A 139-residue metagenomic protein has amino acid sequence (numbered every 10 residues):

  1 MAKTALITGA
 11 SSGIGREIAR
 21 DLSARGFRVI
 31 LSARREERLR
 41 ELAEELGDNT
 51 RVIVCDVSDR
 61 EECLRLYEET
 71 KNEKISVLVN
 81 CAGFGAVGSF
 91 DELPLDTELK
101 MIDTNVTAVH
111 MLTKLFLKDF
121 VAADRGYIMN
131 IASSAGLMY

Functional and structural regions predicted by a protein language model:
S11-S12: Conserved glycine-rich cofactor-binding loop
R25-E41: Conserved glycine-rich Rossmann-like NAD(P)H-binding loop of the short-chain dehydrogenase/reductase
V54-R65, L95: The beta1-alpha1 cofactor-binding region of Rossmann-like NAD(H)/NADP(H)-dependent oxidoreductases
C81-A86: Conserved NAD(P)H cofactor-binding loop of Rossmann-fold oxidoreductase domains
S89-F90, T97-I102: Substrate-binding pocket helix/loop in short-chain dehydrogenase/reductase
T113-K114: A short, exposed helix-loop element centered on a Lys and neighboring polar residues
S133: Residue(s) in the substrate-gating loop at a strand-loop-helix junction that position the organic substrate next
